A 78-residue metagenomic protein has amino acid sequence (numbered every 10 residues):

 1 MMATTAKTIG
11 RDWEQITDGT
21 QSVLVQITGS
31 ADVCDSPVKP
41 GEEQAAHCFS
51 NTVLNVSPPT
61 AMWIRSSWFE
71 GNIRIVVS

Functional and structural regions predicted by a protein language model:
M2-A3, K39-H47: Surface-exposed loop/edge segments in extracytoplasmic proteins
M2-Q21: Surface-exposed ligand/attachment interfaces on beta-rich extracellular proteins
T4-T5, R74-S78: Low-complexity intrinsically disordered segments
G10-E14, G29, W63-R65: A generic structural signal for ordered secondary structure
E14-Q15, H47-P59: Beta-sandwich interaction modules
T20-V25, V56-N72: Noncatalytic modules at the cell exterior or secretory-pathway interfaces, chiefly beta-strand-rich lectin/adhesion
Q26-E43, V77: Short, surface-exposed beta-strand/strand-loop-strand elements in extracellular ectodomains
